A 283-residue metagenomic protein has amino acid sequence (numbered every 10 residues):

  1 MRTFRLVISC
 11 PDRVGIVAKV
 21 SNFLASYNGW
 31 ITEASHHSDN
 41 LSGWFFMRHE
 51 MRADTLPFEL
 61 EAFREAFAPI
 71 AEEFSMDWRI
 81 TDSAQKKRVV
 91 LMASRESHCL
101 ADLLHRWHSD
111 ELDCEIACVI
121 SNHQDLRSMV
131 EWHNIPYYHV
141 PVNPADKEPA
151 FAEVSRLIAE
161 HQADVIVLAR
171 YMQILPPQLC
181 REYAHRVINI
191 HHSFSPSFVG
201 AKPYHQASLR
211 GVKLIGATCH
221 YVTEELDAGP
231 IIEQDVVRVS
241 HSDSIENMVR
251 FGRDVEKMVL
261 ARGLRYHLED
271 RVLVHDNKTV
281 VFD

Functional and structural regions predicted by a protein language model:
M1-K87: A conserved regulatory-domain signal marking ACT and ACT-like small-molecule sensing domains and adjacent regulatory
W30, D77, E115, P136-Y138 (+1 more regions): Conserved beta-strand segments of alpha/beta enzyme cores
V89-H98: Short, glycine-rich nucleotide/cofactor-binding loops
H98-S109: Histidine-anchored nucleotide/phosphate-binding helix
C114-D125: Short internal beta-strands
H123, D146-A150, H161-D283: Donor/substrate-binding cores of folate-linked one-carbon enzymes
R127-W132, C180-E182: Short loop/helix-cap segments at secondary-structure boundaries that form the rim of catalytic
E131, I135-H161: Adenosine-nucleotide cofactor-binding segment
